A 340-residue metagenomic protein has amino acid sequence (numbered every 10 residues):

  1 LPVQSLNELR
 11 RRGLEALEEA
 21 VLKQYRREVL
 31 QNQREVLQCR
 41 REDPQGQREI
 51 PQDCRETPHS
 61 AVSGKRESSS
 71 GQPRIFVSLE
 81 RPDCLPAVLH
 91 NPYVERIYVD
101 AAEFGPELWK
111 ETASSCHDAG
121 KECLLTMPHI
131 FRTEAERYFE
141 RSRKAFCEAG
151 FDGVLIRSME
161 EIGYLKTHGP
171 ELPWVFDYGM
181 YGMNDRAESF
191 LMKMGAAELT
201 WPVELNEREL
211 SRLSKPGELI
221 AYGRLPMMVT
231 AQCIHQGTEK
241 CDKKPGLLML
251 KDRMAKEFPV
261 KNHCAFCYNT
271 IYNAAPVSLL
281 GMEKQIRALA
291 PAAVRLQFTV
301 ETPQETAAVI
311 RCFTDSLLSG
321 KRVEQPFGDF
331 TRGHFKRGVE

Functional and structural regions predicted by a protein language model:
L1-C39, H59-F190, M194-E340: Active-site pocket-lining/capping segments in soluble small-molecule metabolic enzymes
E35, E42-D43, E49, E56: Acidic, glycine-centered low-complexity repeats within long intrinsically disordered regions
G46, D53, A61-G64: Compositionally biased, low-complexity segments enriched in small residues
